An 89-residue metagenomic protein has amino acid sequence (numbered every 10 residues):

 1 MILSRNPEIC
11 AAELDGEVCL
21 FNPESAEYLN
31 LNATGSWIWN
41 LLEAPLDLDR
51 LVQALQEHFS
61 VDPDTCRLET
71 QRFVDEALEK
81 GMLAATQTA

Functional and structural regions predicted by a protein language model:
M1-V18, P23: Long, low-complexity, charged/polar intrinsically disordered regions in eukaryotic proteins
E24-A89: Long, charge-rich, low-complexity alpha-helical segments
